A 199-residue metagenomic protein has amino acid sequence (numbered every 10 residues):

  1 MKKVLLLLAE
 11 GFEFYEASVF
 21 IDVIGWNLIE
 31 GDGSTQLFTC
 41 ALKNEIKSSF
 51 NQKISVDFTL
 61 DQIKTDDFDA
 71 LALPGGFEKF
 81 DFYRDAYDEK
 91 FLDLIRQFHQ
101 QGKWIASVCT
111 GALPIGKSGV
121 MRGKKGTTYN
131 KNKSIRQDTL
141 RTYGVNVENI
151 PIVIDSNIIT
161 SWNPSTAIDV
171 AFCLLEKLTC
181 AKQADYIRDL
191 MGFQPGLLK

Functional and structural regions predicted by a protein language model:
M1-K103, L113-G116, T139-N149, T160-K199: Extended, subdomain-level signal for the structured scaffold at the beginning of enzyme domains
Q100-I105, R122-G126: Short active-site oxyanion
M121-N149: A conserved active-site-flanking secondary-structure segment within enzyme catalytic domains
I154-I158: Beta-strand-turn-beta hairpins that frame and shape the catalytic cleft of phosphate-ester-processing enzymes
